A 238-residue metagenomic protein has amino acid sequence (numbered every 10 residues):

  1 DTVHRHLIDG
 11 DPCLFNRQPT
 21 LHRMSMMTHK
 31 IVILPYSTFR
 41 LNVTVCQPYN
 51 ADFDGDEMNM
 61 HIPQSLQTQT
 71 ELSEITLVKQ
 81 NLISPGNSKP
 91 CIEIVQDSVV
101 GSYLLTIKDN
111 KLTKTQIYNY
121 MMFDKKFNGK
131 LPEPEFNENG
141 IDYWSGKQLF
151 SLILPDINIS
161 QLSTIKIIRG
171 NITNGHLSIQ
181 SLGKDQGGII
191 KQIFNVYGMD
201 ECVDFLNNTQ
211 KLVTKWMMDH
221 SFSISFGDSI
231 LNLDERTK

Functional and structural regions predicted by a protein language model:
D1-M27, V32: Extended, highly charged
R23, T28-K238: Feature marking long nucleic-acid-engaging regions of large polymerase/nuclease enzymes
